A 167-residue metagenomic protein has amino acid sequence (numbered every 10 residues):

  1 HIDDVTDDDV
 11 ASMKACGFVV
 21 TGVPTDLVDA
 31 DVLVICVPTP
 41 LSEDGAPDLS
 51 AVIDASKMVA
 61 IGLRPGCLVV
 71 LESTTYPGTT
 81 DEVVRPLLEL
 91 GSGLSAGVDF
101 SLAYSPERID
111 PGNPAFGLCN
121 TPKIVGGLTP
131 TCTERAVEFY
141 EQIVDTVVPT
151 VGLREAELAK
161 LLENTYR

Functional and structural regions predicted by a protein language model:
H1-V32, P38-A46, L87-L94: Conserved N-terminal Rossmann-fold NAD(P) cofactor-binding segment
V5, V28, P47-S50, D54 (+5 more regions): Conserved active-site and cofactor/substrate-binding residues in soluble primary-metabolism enzymes
V20, L63-R64, I143: A structural signal for short coil/turn segments at secondary-structure junctions
T25, L41-R108: Rossmann-like NAD(P)(H) cofactor-binding subdomain of soluble oxidoreductases
V28-D29, P65, N120: Alpha-helix C-terminal capping/helix-to-coil transition sites in glycosyltransferase folds
L33-I35, L71, G126: Redox-cofactor binding/interface segments in oxidoreductases and associated redox assembly factors
V37-T39, T74, T129: Short glycine-/small-residue-rich Rossmann-like dinucleotide-binding loops
P86-S105, I109-R167: Internal alpha-helical scaffold of NAD(P)-dependent oxidoreductase catalytic cores
